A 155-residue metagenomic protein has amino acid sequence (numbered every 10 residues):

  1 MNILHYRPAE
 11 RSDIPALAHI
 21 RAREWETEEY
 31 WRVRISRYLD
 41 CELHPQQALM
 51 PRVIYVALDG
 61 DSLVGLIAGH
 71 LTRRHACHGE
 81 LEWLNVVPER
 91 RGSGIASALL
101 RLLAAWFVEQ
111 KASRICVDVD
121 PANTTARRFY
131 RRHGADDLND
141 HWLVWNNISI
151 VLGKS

Functional and structural regions predicted by a protein language model:
M1-S12, I150-S155: Conserved N-terminal entry element of GNAT/NAT acetyltransferase domains
P8-E82, V87, L100-L102, W106 (+2 more regions): Acetyl-CoA-dependent GNAT
R91, V108, R131: Short polybasic/polar patches that bind polyanions
R91, V117-A126, V144-S149: Conserved beta-strand-loop-alpha-helix junction that forms the acyl-donor binding cleft
G94: Conserved G/P- and acidic residue-centered "switch" motifs that form tight phosphate/ATP-binding loops in soluble
S97, P121-N139: Conserved active-site alpha-helix within GNAT-family acetyltransferase domains
F107-D118: Conserved GNAT acetyl-CoA-binding A-motif
